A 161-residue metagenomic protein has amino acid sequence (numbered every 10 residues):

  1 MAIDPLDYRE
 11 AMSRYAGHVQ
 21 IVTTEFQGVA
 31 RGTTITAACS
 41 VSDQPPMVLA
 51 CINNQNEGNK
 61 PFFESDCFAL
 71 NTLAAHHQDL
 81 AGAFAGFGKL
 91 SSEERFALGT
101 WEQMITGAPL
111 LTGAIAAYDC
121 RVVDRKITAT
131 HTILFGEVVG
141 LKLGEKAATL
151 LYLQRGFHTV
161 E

Functional and structural regions predicted by a protein language model:
M1-E161: Basic, polyanion-binding surface patches
